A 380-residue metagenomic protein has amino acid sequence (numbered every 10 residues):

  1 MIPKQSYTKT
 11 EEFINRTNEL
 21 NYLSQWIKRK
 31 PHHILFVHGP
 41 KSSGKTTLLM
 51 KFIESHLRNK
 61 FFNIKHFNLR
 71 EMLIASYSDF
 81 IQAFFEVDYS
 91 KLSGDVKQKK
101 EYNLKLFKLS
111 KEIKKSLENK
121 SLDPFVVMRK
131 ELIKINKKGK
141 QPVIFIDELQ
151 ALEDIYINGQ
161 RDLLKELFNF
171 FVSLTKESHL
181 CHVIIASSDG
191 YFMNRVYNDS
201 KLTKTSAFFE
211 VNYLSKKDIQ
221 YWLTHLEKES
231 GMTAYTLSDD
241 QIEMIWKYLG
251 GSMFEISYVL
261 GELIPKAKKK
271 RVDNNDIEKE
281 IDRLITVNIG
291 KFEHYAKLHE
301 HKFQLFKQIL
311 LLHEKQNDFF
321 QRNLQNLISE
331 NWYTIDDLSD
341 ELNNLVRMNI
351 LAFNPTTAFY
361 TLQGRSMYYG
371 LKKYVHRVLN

Functional and structural regions predicted by a protein language model:
M1-P40, E54-K60, Y191, K217 (+5 more regions): A short, basic N-terminal segment
R16, T46, S252, G364: Short, conserved phosphate/pyrophosphate- and ester-handling motifs at nucleotide-, phospho-/glycolipid
K28-K30, N59, K134-K138, S173-L180 (+1 more regions): Conserved catalytic network of the ASCE P-loop NTPase/AAA+ motor domain
R29-N158, I335-D337, V346: P-loop NTPase nucleotide-binding core
I53, F85, R129-L132, W246 (+3 more regions): Short, amphipathic alpha-helical segments that act as regulatory/interfacial helices in nucleotide-processing proteins
A151-L152, G159-N198, F208-V211, K216: Sensor-1/coupling segment of RecA-like P-loop NTPase cores
F209-Q241, Y248, F254, Y258-V259: Conserved small helical "lid"/interfacial subdomain of P-loop NTPases
E255-D340: Winged-helix-like regulatory helical subdomains adjacent to P-loop NTPase cores
